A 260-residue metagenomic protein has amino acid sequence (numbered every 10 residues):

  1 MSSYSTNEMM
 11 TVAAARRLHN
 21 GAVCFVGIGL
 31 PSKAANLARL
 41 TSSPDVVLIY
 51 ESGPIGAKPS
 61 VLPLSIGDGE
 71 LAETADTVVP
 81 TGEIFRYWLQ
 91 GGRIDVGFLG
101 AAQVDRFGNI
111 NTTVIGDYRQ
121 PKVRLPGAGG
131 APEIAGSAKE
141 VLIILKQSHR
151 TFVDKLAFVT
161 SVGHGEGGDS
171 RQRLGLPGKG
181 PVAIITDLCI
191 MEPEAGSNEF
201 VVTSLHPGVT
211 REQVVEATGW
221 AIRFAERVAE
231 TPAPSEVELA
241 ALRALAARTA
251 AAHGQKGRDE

Functional and structural regions predicted by a protein language model:
M1-A75: N-terminal active-site beta-alpha-beta segment that forms phosphate/nucleotide-binding and substrate-recognition loops
S5-T6, P80, R119, K256-E260: Alpha-helix capping and helix-coil boundary motifs
M9, E212, V237-A240: Generic alpha-helical secondary structure signal
L18, A22, A38, S42 (+7 more regions): Structural signal for hydrophobic packing residues in well-ordered secondary-structure cores of soluble enzyme domains
D45-P54, A72-D76, F107, K122-G127 (+2 more regions): Short, Lys/Arg-enriched charge-dense amphipathic segments
L62-E230, P234: Conserved phosphate- and dinucleotide-binding cores of soluble alpha/beta proteins, encompassing both enzyme active
A217, E226-E260: A conserved C-terminal secondary-structure "cap"
